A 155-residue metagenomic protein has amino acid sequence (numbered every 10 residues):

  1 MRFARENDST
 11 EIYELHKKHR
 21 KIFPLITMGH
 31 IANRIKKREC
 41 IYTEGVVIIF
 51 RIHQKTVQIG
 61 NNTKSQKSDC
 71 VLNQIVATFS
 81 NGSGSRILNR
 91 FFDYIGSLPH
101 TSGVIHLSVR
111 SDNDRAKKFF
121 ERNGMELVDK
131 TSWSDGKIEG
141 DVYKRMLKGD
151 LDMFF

Functional and structural regions predicted by a protein language model:
M1-N7, G149-F155: Conserved N-terminal entry element of GNAT/NAT acetyltransferase domains
E6, E14-N81, L88, Y94 (+1 more regions): Acetyl-CoA-dependent GNAT
N7-E11, D114-R115: Short alpha-helical
T43-E44, R145-G149: Active-site beta-strand termini and strand-to-loop segments that position acidic
A77-F79, H106-K117, W133-I138: Conserved beta-strand-loop-alpha-helix junction that forms the acyl-donor binding cleft
E121-K130: Conserved acetyl-CoA-binding loop of GNAT-fold acetyltransferases
